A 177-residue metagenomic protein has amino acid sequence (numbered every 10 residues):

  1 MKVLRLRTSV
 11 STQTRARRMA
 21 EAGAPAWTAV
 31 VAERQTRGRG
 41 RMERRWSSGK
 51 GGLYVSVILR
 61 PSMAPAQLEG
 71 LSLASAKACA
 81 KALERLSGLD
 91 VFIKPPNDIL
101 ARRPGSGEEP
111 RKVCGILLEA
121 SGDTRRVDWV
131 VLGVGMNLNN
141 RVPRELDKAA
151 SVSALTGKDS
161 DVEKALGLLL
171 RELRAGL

Functional and structural regions predicted by a protein language model:
M1-R85, G105-K112, D159: N-terminal lobe of the biotin/lipoate ligase/transferase fold
V3, V91-I93: Generic structural signal for residues in well-ordered beta-strands
T12, V55, D98, G135 (+1 more regions): Residue-level signal for inorganic ion chemistry
E21, M63-P65, E69-V91, A101-L177: Long, positively charged amphipathic alpha-helical accessory segments at protein N-termini or as interdomain linkers
E33-Q35, I99, M136: Active-site metal-binding loops of divalent metal-dependent hydrolases
